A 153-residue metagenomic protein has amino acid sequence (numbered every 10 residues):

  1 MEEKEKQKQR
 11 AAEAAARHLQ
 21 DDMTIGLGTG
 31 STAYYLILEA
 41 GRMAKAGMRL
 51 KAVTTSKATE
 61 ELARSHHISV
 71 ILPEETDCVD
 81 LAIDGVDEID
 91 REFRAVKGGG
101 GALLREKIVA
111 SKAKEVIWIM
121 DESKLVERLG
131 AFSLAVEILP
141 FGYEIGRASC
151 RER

Functional and structural regions predicted by a protein language model:
M1-V86: N-terminal active-site beta-alpha-beta segment that forms phosphate/nucleotide-binding and substrate-recognition loops
E3-K6, K57-R153: Conserved phosphate- and dinucleotide-binding cores of soluble alpha/beta proteins, encompassing both enzyme active
